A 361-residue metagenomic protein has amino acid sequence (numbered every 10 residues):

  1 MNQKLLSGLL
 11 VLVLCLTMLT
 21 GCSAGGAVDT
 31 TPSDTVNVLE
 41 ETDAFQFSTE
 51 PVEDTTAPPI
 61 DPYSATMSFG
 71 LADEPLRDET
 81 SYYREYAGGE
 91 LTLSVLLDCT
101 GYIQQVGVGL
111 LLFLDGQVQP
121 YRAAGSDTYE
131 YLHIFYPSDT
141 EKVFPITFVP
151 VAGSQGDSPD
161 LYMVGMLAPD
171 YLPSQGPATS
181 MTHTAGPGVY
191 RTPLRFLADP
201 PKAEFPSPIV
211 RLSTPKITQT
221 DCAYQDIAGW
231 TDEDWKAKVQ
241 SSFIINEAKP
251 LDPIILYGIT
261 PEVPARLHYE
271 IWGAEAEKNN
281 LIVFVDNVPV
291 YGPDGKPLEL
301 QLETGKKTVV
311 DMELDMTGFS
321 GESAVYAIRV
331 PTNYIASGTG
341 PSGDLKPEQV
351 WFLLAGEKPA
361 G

Functional and structural regions predicted by a protein language model:
M18-G21: C-terminal motif of bacterial Sec signal peptides marking the signal peptidase cleavage site
G26-G70, P193-K238: A eukaryote-biased signal for short, well-structured alpha-helical docking elements
T92-T100, R266-G273: Short edge beta-strand/loop segments characteristic of extracellular beta-sandwich folds
Y102-Q119, W272-P289, V330: Short acidic, flexible loop segments centered on an aromatic residue
F113-S126, Y171-Q175, D286-G295: Short aromatic-acidic-glycine turn motif
A124-S154, K296-L314: Intrinsically disordered, low-complexity Pro/Gly/Ser/Thr-rich segments with frequent PxxP/GP/PP motifs and embedded
A152-V164, Y171-Q175, T317-Y326: Short glycine/proline/serine/threonine-rich loop/turn segments at secondary-structure transition edges
L172-T231, W235, Y334-G361: Short beta-strand elements
